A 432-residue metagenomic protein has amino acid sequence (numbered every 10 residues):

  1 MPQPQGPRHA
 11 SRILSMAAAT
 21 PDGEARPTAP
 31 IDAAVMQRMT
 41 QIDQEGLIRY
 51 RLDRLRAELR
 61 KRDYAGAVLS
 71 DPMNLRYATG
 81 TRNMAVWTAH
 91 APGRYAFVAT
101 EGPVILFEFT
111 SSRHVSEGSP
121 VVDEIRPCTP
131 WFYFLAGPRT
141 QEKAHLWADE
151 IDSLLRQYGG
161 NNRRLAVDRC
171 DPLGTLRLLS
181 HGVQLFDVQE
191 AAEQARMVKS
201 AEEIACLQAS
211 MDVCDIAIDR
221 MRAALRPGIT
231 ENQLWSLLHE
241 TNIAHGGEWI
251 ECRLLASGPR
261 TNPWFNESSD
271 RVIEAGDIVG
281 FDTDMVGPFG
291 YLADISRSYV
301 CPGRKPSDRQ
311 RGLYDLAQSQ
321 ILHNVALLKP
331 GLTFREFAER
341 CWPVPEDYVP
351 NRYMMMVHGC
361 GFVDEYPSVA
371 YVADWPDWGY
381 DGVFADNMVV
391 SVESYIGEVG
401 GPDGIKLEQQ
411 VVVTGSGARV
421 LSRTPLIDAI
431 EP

Functional and structural regions predicted by a protein language model:
M1-P432: Active-site neighborhoods and metal-handling regions in enzymes and metal-associated proteins
